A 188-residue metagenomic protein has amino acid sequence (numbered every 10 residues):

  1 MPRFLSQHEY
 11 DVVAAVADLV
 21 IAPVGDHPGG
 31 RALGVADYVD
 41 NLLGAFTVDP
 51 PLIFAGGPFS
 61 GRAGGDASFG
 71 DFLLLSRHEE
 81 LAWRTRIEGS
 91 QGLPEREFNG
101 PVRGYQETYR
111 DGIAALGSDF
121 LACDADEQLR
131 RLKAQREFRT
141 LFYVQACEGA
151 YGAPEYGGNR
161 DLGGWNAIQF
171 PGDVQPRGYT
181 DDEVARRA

Functional and structural regions predicted by a protein language model:
M1-R3: Short, Gly/Pro- and small/polar-rich lid/capping loops
S6: Short, flexible, mixed-charge glycine/proline-rich loop motifs that serve as phosphate/nucleic-acid-contacting
E9-L19, D26-A188: Mature-region segments of soluble proteins
